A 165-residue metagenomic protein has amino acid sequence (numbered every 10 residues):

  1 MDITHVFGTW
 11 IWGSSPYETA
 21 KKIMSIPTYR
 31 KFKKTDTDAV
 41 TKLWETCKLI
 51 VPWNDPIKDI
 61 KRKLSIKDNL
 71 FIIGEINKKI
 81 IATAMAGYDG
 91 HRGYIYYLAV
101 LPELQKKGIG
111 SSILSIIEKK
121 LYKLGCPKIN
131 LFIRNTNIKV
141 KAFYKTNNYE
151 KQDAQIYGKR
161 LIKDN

Functional and structural regions predicted by a protein language model:
T4-F7, E18-T35, K163-N165: Conserved N-terminal entry element of GNAT/NAT acetyltransferase domains
W10-W12: Tryptophan (W) side chains
K31-Y97, L101, I116, K120 (+3 more regions): Acetyl-CoA-dependent GNAT
L101-K107, N135-T136: Active-site acidic-Proline motif in GNAT/NAT acetyltransferases
K106-K119, T146: Conserved acetyl-CoA-binding loop-helix of GNAT-fold acetyltransferases
L121-I133: Conserved GNAT acetyl-CoA-binding A-motif
L131-V140, G158-I162: Conserved beta-strand-loop-alpha-helix junction that forms the acyl-donor binding cleft
F143-K151: Short acidic, glycine/proline-enriched helix-loop-strand junctions
